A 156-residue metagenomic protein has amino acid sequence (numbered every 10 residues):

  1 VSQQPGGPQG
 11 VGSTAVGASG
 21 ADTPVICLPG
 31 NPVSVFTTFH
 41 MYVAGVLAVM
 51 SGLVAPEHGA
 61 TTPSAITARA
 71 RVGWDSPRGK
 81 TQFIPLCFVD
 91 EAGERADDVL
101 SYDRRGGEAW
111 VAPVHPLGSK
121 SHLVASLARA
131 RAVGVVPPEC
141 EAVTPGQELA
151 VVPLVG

Functional and structural regions predicted by a protein language model:
V1-G156: Flexible glycine/proline-rich
